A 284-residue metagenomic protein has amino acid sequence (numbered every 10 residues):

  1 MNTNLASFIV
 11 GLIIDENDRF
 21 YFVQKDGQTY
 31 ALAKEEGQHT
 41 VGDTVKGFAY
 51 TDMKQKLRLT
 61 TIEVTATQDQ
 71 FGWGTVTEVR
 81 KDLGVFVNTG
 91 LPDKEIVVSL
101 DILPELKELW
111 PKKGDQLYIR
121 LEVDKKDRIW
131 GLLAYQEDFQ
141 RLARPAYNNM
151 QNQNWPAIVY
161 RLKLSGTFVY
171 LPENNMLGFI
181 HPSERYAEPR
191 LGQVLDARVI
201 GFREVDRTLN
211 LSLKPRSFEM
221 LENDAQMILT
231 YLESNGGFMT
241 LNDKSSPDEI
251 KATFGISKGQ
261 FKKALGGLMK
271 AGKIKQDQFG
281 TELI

Functional and structural regions predicted by a protein language model:
M1-I284: Single-stranded RNA-binding regions, centering on S1/OB-family and related RNA-binding modules
